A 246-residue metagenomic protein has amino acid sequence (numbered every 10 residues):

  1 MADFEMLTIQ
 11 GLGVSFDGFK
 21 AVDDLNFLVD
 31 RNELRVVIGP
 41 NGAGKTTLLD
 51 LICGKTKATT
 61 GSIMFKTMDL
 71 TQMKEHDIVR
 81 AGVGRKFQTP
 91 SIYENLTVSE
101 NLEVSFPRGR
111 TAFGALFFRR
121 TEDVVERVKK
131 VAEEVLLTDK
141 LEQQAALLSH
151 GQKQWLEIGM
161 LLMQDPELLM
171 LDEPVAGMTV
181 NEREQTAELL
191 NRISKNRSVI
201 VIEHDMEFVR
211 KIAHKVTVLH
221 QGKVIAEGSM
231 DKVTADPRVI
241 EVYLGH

Functional and structural regions predicted by a protein language model:
I38-P40: The feature captures the beta-strand-to-loop junction immediately N-terminal to the Walker
C53: Helix-to-loop junction immediately C-terminal to a conserved catalytic motif
T71-Q72, V131-Q152: Conserved ABC nucleotide-binding domain
A115-K140, E167, E188, S198: Conserved ABC ATPase "signature" region
L169-E173: Catalytic Walker B motif of ABC-type/P-loop ATPase nucleotide-binding domains
